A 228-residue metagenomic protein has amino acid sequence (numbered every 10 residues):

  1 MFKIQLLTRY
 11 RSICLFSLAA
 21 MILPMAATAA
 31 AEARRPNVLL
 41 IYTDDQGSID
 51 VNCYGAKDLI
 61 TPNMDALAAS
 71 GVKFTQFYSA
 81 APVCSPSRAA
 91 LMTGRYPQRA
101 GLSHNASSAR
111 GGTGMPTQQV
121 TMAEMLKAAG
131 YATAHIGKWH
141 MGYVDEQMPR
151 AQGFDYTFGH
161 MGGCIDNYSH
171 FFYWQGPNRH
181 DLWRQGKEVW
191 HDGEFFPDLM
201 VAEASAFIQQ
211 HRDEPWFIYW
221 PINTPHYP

Functional and structural regions predicted by a protein language model:
F2, R11, F16, A20-I22 (+1 more regions): Formylglycine-dependent sulfatase
